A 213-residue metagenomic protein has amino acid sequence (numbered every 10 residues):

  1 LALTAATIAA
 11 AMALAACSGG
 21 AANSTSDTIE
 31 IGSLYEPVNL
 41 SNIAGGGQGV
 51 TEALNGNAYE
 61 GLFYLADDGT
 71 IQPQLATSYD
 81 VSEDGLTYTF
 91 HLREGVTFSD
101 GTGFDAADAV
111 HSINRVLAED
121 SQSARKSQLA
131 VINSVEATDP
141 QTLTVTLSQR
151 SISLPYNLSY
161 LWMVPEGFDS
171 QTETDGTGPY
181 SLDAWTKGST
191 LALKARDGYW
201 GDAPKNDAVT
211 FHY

Functional and structural regions predicted by a protein language model:
L1-I8: N-terminal export and membrane-targeting signals
L14-A16: C-terminal motif of bacterial Sec signal peptides marking the signal peptidase cleavage site
S18-G20: Bacterial signal peptide processing site
T25-E36, T87-F90, S112, L143-V145 (+3 more regions): Short, well-ordered beta-strand elements
G32-E83, D175: N-terminal lobe/hinge region of extracytoplasmic solute-binding protein
T77-S121, T144: Aromatic- and charge-enriched surface segment that lines or borders ligand/interaction sites
R125-G167, A184-T186: Surface-exposed binding/hinge segments that line and control ligand-binding clefts or catalytic entry sites
S153-P204, A208: Gly/Pro-rich hinge or "lid" segments in bacterial periplasmic/extracellular proteins
